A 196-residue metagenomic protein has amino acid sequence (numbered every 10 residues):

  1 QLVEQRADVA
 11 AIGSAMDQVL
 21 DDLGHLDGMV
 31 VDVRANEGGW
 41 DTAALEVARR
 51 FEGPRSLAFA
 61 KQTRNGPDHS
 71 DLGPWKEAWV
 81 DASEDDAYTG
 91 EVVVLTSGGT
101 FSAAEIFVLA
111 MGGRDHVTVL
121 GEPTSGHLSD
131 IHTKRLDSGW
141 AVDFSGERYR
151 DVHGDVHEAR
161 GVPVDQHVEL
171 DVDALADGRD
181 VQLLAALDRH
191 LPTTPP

Functional and structural regions predicted by a protein language model:
Q1-H127, I131-D137, L175, L191: Cleft-lining beta-strand/loop regions that shape enzyme active-site pockets
P54-R55, N65-G66, D143-F144, Q166-V168 (+1 more regions): Short, intrinsically disordered/low-complexity patches at protein termini and at juxtamembrane boundaries
K76, P123-L170: C-terminal regions of proteins
M111, G154, A186: Hydrophobic, well-ordered secondary-structure elements that form the walls of internal hydrophobic environments
E158, V162-P196: Low-complexity, Gly/Ser/Thr/Pro-rich intrinsically disordered linker/tail segments
